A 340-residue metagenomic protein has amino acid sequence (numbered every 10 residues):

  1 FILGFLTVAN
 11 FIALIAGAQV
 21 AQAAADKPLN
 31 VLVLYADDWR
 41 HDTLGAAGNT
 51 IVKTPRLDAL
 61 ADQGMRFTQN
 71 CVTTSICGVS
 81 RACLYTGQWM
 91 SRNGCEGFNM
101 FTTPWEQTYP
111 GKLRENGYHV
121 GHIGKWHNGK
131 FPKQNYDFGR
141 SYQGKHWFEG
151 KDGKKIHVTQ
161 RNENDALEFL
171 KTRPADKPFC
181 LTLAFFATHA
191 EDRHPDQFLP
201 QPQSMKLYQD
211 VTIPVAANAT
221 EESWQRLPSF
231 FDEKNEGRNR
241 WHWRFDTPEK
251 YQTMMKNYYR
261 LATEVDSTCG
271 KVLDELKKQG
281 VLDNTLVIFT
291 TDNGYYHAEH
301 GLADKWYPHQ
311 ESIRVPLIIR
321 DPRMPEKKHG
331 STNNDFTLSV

Functional and structural regions predicted by a protein language model:
I2-G17: Bacterial N-terminal signal peptides
Q22-M65, T74, G97, R114: Active-site-proximal N-terminal segment of extracellular/periplasmic enzymes that hydrolyze or transfer
D26-L29, D38-I51, K145-H157, K171-K177 (+1 more regions): Active-site-proximal cap/lid insertion segments
N30, I51-D62, R66, S80-C83 (+11 more regions): Extracytoplasmic/secreted proteins, especially bacterial periplasmic and envelope-associated proteins
A46-I51, M65-Q88, N99-T102, H122-P132 (+3 more regions): Short, solvent-exposed turn/loop segments enriched in Gly/Ser/Thr/Pro and often Arg
M65, Y118, V281: Short phosphate-binding/catalytic loops that engage adenosine nucleotides
C83-P174, A187, E191-Q201: Catalytic-site neighborhoods of secreted/periplasmic enzymes that process anionic sulfate/phosphate groups
